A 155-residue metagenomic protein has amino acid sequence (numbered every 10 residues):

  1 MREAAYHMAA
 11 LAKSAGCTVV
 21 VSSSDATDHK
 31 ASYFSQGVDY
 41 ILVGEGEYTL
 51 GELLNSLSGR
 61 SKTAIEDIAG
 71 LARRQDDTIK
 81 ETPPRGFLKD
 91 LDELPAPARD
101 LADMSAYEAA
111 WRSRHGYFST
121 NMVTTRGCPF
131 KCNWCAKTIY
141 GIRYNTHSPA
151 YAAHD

Functional and structural regions predicted by a protein language model:
M1-D90: Glycine-rich beta-alpha loop elements in corrinoid/cobalamin-binding modules across cobalamin-dependent enzymes
D92-E93, P97-D155: Radical SAM [4Fe-4S] cluster-binding motif and immediate context
